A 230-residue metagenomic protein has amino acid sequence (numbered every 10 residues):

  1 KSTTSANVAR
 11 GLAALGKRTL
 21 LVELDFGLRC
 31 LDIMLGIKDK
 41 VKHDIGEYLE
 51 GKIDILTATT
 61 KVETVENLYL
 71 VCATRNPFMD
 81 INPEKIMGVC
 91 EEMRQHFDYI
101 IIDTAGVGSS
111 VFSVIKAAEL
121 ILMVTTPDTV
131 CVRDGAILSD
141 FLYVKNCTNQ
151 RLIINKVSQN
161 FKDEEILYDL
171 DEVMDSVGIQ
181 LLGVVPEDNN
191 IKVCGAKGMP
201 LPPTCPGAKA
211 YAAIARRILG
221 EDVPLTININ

Functional and structural regions predicted by a protein language model:
K1-F26, M93: Walker A/P-loop phosphate-binding motif and the immediately C-terminal alpha-helix
L21-Q95, A196-P200: P-loop/Walker-type NTP enzyme "switch/lid" segment
V22, I102-T104, I154: Hydrophobic residues in beta-strands of the RecA-like P-loop NTPase core, especially within AAA+ ATPase
F26-L28, N76-P77, D128-V130, V157-F161 (+1 more regions): Conserved nucleotide-binding/hydrolysis micro-motifs of P-loop NTPases
V71, C90, R94-V111: Glycine-rich phosphate-binding loop used to anchor ATP phosphates in small-molecule kinases, encompassing both
S109-T129: Inter-motif core of Ras-like GTPase G domains
R133-C147: Conserved C-terminal guanine-recognition region of P-loop GTPase G domains, centered on the G4
V144-N230: C-terminal lobe/tail of nucleotide-utilizing enzymes
